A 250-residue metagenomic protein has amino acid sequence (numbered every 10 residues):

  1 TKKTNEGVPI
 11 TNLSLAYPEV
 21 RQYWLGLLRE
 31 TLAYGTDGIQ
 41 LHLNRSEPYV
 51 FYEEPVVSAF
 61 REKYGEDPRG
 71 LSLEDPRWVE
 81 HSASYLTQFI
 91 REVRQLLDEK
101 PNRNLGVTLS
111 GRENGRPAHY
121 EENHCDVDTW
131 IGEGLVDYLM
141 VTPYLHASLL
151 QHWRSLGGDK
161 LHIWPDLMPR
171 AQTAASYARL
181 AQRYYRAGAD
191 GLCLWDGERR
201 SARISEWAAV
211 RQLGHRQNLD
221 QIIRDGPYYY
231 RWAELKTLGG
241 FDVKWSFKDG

Functional and structural regions predicted by a protein language model:
T1-S14, E47-S84, R224: Aromatic- and acidic-residue-enriched carbohydrate-binding clefts of CAZyme catalytic domains
T1-Y34: Active-site-adjacent "subsite" loops/lids of carbohydrate-active enzymes
W24, T31, I39-H42, V93 (+5 more regions): Conserved, mostly hydrophobic/aromatic
L28, Q40-E47, D75-E121, K160-R170: Aromatic-lined carbohydrate-recognition surfaces of secreted/lumenal glycan-active proteins
L28-R29, A83-R94, V127-D128, L150-R154 (+1 more regions): Generic structural signal for well-ordered alpha-helices, preferentially at hydrophobic/aromatic core positions
Y34-I39, K100-G106, G134-Y138, G158-I163 (+1 more regions): Loop/turn elements at helix/coil->beta-strand transitions in domains of secreted/extracellular proteins
E99, R103-L149, Q172-T173, L180-A181: Substrate-binding cleft/loops of secretory-pathway carbohydrate-active enzymes
L135-L149, M168-G240: Substrate-binding cleft of secreted/luminal carbohydrate-active enzymes
